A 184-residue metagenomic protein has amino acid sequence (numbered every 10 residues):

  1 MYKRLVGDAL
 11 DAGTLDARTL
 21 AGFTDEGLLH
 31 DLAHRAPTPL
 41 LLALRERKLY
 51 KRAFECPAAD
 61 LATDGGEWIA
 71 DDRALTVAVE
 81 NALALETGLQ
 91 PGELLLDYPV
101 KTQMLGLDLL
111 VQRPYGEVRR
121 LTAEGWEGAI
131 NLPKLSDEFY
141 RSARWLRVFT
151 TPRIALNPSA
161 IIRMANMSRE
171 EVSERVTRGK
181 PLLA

Functional and structural regions predicted by a protein language model:
M1-A184: Histidine-centered, transition-metal-coordinating active-site segments
